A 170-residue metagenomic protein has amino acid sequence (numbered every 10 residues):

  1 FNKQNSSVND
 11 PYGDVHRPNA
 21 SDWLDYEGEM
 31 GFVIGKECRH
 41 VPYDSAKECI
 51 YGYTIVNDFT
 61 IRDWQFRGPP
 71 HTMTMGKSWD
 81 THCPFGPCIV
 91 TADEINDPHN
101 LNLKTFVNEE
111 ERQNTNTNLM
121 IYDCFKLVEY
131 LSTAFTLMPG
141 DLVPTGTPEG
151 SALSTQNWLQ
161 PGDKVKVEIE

Functional and structural regions predicted by a protein language model:
F1-N19: Extended, compositionally biased flexible segments
P11, D25-G28, C49, C83 (+1 more regions): Short, basic and Ser/Thr-rich N-terminal targeting/leader segments
P11, V41-Y43, D63-Q65: Short helix/loop capping segments that flank catalytic or ligand/cofactor-binding pockets
V15-L24, E29-M30, C38-S45, M73-K77 (+2 more regions): A generic local secondary-structure boundary/capping motif
E29-V33, T54, K104: Residues embedded in well-ordered beta-strands
Y43-T54: Short Gly/aromatic-enriched secondary-structure transition segments
R62-E170: Catalytic-pocket segment enriched in acidic/His residues
